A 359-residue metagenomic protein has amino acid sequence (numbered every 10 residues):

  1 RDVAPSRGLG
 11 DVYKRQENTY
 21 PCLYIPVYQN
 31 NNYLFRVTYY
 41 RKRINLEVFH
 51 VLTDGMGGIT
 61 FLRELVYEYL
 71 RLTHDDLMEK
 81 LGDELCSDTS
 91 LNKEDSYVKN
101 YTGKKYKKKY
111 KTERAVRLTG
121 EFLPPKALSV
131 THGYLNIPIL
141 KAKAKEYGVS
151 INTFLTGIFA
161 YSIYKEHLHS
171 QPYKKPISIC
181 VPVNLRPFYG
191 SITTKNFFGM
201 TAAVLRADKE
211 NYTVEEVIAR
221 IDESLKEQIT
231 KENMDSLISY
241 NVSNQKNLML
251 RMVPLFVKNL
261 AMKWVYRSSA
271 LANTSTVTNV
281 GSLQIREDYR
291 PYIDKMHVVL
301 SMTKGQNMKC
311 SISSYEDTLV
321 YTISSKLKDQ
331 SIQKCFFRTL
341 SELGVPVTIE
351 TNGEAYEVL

Functional and structural regions predicted by a protein language model:
R1, G58-L65, L140, I151-I163 (+2 more regions): Structural preference for long, well-ordered alpha-helical segments in enzyme cores
D2-Y13: Single conserved hydrophobic/aromatic residue that forms the stacking wall/gate of nucleotide- or nucleobase-binding
L23-V37, D76-L81, N92-G133, W264-S313: Flexible, Gly/Pro-enriched loop and linker segments at secondary-structure and domain junctions
N31-I44, L118-R186, T318-L319: Gly/Ser/Thr-rich phosphate-binding loops and adjoining beta-strand/alpha-helix segments that form adenosine-phosphate
R43, L52-T60, E64-A142, L340-L359: Non-catalytic, low-complexity flexible loops and terminal extensions
V130, F197-G281, D288: Helical lid/core segments from catalytic subdomains that handle acyl or acyl-like groups
I177-E210: Acidic/histidine-rich catalytic neighborhood
G305-L359: Extended, hydrophobic beta-loop-alpha segments that form or line the acyl/peptidyl-thioester binding and transfer paths
